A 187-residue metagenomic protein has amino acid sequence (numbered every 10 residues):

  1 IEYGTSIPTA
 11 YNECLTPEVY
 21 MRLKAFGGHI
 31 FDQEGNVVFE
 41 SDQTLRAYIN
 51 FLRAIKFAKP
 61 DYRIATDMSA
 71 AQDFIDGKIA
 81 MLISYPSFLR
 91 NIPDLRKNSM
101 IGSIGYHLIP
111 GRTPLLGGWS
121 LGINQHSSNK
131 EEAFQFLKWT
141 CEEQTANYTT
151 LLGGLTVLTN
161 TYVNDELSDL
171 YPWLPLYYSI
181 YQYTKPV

Functional and structural regions predicted by a protein language model:
I1, W139-T161: Periplasmic-binding protein-like
I1-V37, I79: Extracytoplasmic/periplasmic solute-binding protein
A25, I92-I109, D169-L174: Ligand-binding "clamshell"
E34-I64, G105: Glycine-centered hinge/linker elements that transmit conformational signals in sensory and ligand-binding systems
D61-D76: Short helix-initiation/N-cap motifs at beta->coil->alpha
A80-Y85: Paired acidic/hydrophobic, glycine-rich loop segments that form the ligand-binding mouth/hinge of periplasmic-binding
G102, L151-V187: Long, aromatic- and glycine/proline-rich binding clefts that accommodate carbohydrate-like moieties
G117-N129: A bilobed periplasmic-binding-protein/Venus flytrap-type ligand-binding module shared by bacterial periplasmic
